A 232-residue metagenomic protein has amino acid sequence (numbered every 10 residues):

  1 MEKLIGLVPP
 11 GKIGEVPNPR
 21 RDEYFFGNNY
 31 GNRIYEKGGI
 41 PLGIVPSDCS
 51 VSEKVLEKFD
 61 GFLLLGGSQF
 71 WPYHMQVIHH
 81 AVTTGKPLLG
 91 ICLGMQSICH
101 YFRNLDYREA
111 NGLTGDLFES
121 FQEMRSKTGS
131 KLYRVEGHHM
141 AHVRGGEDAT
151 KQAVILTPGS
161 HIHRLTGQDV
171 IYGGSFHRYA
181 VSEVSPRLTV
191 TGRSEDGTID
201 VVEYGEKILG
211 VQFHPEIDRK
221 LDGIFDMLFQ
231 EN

Functional and structural regions predicted by a protein language model:
M1-Q96, H100-N104, T114-T166, R178 (+4 more regions): N-terminal beta1-alpha1 cap of cysteine-dependent amidohydrolase-like domains
D106-R108: Glycine-rich, small/polar surface segments that engage phosphate groups of diverse ligands
N111: A cross-family kinase active-site recognition segment
T166-Y172: Catalytic cores of DNA base-excision repair glycosylases
S175: Short, basic/aromatic recognition patches
